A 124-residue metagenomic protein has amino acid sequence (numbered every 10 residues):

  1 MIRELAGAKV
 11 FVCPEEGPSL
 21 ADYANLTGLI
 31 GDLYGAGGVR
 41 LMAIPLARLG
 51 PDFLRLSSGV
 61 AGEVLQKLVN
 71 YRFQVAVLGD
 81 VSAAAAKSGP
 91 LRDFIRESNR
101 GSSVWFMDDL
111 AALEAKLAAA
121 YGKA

Functional and structural regions predicted by a protein language model:
I2-A124: Amphipathic, Lys/Arg-enriched alpha-helical "gate/interface" segment within cytosolic domains that mediates
